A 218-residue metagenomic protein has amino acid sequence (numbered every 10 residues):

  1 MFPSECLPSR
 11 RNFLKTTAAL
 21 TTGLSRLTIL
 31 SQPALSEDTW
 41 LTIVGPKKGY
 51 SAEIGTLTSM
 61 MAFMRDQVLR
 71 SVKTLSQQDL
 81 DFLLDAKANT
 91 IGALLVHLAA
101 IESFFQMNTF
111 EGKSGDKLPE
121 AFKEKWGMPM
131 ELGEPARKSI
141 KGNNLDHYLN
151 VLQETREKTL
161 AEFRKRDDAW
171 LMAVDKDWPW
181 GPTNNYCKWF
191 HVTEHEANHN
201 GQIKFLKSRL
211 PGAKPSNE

Functional and structural regions predicted by a protein language model:
M1-P8: N-terminal secretory signal peptides
P8-S9, A18, D38-K47, T58-L69 (+2 more regions): Short, contiguous alpha-helical
R10-I29: N-terminal export leaders
I43-A52, E134-K138: Acidic/histidine-rich, surface-exposed loop or edge segments in extracytoplasmic proteins
S51-T58, L80-F82, I91, S139-H147: Second-shell loop/turn segments in exported
K73-Q78: Extracellular-facing binding/remodeling surfaces
M128-M172, K188-V192: Acidic/histidine-rich alpha-helical segments that form the ligand environment of transition-metal centers
